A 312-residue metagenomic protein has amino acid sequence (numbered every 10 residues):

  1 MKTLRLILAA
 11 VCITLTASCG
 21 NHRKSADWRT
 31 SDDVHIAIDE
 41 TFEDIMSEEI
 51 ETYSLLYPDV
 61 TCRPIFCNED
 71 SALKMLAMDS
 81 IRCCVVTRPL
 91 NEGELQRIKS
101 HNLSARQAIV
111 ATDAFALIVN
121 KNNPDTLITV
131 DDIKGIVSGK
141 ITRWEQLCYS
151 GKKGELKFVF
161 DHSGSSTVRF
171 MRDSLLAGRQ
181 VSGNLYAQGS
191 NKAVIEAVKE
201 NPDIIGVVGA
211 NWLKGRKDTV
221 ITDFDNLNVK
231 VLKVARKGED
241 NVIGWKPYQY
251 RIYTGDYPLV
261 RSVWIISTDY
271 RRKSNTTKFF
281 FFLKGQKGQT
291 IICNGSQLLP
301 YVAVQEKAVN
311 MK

Functional and structural regions predicted by a protein language model:
M1-I7: Bacterial N-terminal signal peptides that target proteins for export
I7-T16: Bacterial N-terminal signal peptides
C19-P58, C62-I65, E69-D70, K74-A77 (+2 more regions): Exported/periplasmic ABC-transporter solute-binding proteins
D70-H101, R216: Pocket-flanking alpha-helical
N102-R106: Periplasmic N-terminal soluble interaction domains immediately after the signal peptide in Gram-negative
